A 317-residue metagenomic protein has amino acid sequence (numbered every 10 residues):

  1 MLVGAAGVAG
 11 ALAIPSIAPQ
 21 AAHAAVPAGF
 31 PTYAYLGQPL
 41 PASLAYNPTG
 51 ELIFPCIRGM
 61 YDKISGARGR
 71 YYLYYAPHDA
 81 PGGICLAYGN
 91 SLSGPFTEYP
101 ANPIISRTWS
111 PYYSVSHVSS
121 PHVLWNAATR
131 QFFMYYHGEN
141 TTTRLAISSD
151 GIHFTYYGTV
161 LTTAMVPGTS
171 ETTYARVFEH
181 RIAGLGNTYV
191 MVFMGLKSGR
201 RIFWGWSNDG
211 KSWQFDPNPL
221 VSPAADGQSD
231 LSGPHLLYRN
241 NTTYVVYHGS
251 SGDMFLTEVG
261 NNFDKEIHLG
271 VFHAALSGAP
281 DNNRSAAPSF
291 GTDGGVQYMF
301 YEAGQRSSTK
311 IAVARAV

Functional and structural regions predicted by a protein language model:
G4-G10, H23-V317: Carbohydrate-active catalytic/glycan-binding domains of CAZyme proteins, especially the secreted or lumenal ectodomains
L12-Q20: C-terminal segment of classical bacterial N-terminal signal peptides
